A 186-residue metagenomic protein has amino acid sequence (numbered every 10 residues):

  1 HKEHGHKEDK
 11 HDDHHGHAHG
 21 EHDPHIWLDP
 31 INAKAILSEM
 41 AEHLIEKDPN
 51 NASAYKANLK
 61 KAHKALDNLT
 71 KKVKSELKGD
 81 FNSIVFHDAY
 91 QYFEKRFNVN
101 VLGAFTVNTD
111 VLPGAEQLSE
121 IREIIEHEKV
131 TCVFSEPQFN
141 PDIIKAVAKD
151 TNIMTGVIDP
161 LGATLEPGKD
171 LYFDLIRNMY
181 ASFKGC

Functional and structural regions predicted by a protein language model:
H1-C186: Extracytoplasmic metal-acquisition and chelation regions
